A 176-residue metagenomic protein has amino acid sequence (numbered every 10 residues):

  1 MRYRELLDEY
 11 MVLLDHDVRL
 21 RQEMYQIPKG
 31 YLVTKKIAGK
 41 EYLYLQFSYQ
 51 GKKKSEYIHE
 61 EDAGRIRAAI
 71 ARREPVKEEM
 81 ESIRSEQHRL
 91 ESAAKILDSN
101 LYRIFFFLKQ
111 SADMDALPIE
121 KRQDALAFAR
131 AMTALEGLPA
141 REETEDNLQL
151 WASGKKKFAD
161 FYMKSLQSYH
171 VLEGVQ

Functional and structural regions predicted by a protein language model:
M1-A116: Conserved glycine(s) in the ABC-transporter nucleotide-binding domain "signature"
T34, G137-A140: Generic structural "secondary-structure junction" signal
L108-L138, E145-Q176: Small, basic N-terminal interaction modules of short regulatory proteins
